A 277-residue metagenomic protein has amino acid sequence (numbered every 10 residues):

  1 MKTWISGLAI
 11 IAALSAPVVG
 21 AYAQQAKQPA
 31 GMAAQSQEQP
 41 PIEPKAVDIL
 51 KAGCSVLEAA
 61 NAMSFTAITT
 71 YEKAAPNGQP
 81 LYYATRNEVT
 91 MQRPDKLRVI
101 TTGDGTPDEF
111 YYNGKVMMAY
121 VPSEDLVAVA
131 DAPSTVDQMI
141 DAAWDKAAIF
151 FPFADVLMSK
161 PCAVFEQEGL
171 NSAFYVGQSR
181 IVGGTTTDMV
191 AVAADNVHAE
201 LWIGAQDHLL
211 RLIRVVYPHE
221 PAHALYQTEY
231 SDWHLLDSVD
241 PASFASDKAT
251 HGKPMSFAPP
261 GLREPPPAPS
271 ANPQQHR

Functional and structural regions predicted by a protein language model:
M1-L8: Bacterial N-terminal signal peptides that target proteins for export
L8, N61-M63, Y83-T85, D95 (+4 more regions): Residues at beta-strand starts and edge strands
L14-Y22: C-terminal segment of classical bacterial N-terminal signal peptides
K27-A30, A34-K51, S55, N77 (+6 more regions): Flexible, processing/modification-adjacent segments and terminal tails in exported/periplasmic/extracellular proteins
Q35, P41-L126, A199: N-terminal mature ectodomain segment of secretory-pathway/periplasmic proteins
P41-P44, I68, G103-T106, M118-A119 (+1 more regions): Gly/Pro-enriched, hydrophobic low-complexity segments that function as extracytoplasmic propeptides/linkers
P76, D108-Y112, V121, V129-D131 (+4 more regions): A short, polar/proline- and glycine-enriched secondary-structure boundary/capping micro-motif
